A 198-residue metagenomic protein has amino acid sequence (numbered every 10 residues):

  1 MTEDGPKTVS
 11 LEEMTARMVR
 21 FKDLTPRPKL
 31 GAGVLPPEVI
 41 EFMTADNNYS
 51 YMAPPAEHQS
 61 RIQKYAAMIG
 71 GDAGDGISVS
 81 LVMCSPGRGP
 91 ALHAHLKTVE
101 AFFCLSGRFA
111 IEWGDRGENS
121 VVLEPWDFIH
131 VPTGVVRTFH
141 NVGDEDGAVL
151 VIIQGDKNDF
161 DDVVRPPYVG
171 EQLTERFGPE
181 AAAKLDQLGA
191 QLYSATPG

Functional and structural regions predicted by a protein language model:
M1-G76, P179-G198: A short, N-terminal "cap"/entry segment at the start of jelly-roll beta-barrel domains of the cupin/DSBH fold
T2-S10, T138-G198: Double-stranded beta-helix
Q59-A67, S80-H95: Conserved short histidine dyad/triad with adjacent acidic residue
D72-G76, L96, D144: A generic fold-level signal
L81, A94, W113-D115, N141 (+1 more regions): Residue-level recognition of conserved beta-strand positions in structured domain cores
C84-G87, L123-D144, I152-Q154: Conserved metal-binding segment of the jelly-roll/cupin
G89-L92, T98-P125, V135: A short beta-strand-loop-beta hairpin characteristic of the jelly-roll/cupin
